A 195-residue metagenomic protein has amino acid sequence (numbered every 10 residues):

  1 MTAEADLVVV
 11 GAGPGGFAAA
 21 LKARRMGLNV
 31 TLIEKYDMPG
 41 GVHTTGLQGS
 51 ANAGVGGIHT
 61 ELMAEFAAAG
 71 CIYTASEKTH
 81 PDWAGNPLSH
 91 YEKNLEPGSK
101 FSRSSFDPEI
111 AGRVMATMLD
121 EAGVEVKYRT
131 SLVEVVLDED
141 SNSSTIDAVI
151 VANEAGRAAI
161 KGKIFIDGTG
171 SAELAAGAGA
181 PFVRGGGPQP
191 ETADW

Functional and structural regions predicted by a protein language model:
M1-G13: Beta1/beta-strand and adjacent pyrophosphate-binding region of the FAD-binding site in flavoprotein oxidoreductases
A3-A5, A155-I164: Core beta-strand elements of the Rossmann-like FAD/NAD(P) dinucleotide-binding domain in flavoenzyme oxidoreductases
V10, V151, D167: Redox-cofactor binding/interface segments in oxidoreductases and associated redox assembly factors
G16: N-terminal Rossmann-fold NAD(P) dinucleotide-binding loop
A23: Aromatic pocket-lining residues of Rossmann-like dinucleotide-binding sites
L28-N29, E34-V136, S144, V183 (+1 more regions): Conserved N-terminal/central alpha/beta ligand/cofactor-binding core
V136-A159: Conserved beta-strand-loop-beta-strand element in the redox core of flavoprotein oxidoreductases
D167-W195: Glycine-rich loop(s) and the adjacent beta-strand/alpha-helix scaffold that form part
